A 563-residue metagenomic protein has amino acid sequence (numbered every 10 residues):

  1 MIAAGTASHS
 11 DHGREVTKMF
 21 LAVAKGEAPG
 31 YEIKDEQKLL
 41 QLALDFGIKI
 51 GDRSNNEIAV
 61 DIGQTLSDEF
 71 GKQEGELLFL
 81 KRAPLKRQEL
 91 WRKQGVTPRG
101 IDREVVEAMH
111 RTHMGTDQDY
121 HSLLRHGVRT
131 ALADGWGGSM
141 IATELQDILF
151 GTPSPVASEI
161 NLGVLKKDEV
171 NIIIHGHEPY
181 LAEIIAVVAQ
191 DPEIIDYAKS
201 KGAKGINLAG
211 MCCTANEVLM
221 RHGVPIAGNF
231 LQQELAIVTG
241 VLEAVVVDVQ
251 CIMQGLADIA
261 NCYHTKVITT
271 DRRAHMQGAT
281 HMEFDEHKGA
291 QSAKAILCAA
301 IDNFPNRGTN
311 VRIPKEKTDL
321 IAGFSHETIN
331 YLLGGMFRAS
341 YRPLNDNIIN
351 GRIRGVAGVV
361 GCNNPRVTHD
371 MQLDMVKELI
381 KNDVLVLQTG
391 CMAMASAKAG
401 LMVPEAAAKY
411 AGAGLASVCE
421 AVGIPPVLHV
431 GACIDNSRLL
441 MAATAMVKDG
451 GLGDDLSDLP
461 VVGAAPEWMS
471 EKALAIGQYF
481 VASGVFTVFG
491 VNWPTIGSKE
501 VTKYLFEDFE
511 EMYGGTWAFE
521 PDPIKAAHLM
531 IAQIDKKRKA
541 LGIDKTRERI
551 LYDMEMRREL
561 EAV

Functional and structural regions predicted by a protein language model:
M1-V563: Anaerobic metallocofactor- and corrinoid-dependent redox/one-carbon enzyme cores, especially those from methanogenesis
